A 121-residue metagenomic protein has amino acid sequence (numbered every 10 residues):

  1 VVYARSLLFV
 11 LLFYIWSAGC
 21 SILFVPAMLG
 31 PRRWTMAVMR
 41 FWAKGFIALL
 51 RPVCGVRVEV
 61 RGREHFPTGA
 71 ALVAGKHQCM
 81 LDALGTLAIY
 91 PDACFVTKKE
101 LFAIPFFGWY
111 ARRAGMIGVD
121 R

Functional and structural regions predicted by a protein language model:
V1-A27: Membrane-interfacial terminal anchoring regions of lipid-handling membrane enzymes
S17, S21-K44, R51-V53, T68-R121: Catalytic core of membrane glycerolipid acyltransferases/transacylases, capturing the structured, soluble-facing
P52-R61: Short gly/ser/thr-rich secondary-structure transition/capping motifs
G62-F66: Glycine-rich helix-loop-beta junction characteristic of Rossmann-like nucleotide cofactor-binding loops
